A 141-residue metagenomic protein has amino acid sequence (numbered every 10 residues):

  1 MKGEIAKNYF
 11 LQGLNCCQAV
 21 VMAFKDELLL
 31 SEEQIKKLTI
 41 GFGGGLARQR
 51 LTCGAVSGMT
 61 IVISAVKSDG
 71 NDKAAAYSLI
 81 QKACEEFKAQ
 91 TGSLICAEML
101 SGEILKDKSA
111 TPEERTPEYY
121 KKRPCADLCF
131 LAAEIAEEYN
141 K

Functional and structural regions predicted by a protein language model:
M1-L28: Active-site-proximal helix-loop elements at catalytic-domain edges
E4-L11, F42-R50, P117-K122: A short glycine/serine-rich beta->alpha loop
C16, C53, C96: Short cysteine clusters
A23-G41, K106-A110: Acidic-glycine-rich active-site phosphate/pyrophosphate-binding loop
L28-K37, A65-K82: Phosphate-handling active-site elements
R50-S57: Conserved phosphate/anionic-ligand binding catalytic regions in large, soluble enzymes, centered on
G58-V66: DPxDG-like acidic metal-binding loop motif
Q81-K141: C-terminal binding/interaction regions
